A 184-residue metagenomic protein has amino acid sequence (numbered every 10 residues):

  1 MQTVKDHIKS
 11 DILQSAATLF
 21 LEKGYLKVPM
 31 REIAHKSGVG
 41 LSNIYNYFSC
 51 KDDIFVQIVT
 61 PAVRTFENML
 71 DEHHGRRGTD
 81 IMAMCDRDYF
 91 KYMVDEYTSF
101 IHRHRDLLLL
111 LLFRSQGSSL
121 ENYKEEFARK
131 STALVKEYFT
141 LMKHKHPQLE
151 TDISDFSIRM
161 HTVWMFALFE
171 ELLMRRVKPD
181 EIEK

Functional and structural regions predicted by a protein language model:
M1-V4: N-terminal intrinsically disordered/low-complexity leader segments
D11, S15, L19-Q57: Helix-turn-helix
M30, T60-E67, E72: Short, basic, alpha-helical segments at the C-terminal edge of helix-turn-helix-like DNA-binding modules
V56-A62, Y123: Alpha-helical DNA-contacting segments of helix-turn-helix folds
Q57, E72-R103: Hydrophobic alpha-helical connector segments
H74, D95-S118, E171: Amphipathic alpha-helical segments used for helix-helix packing
S99-R103, S118-H144, F156-V163: Amphipathic alpha-helical packing segments from all-alpha helical-bundle domains
L109, F139-K184: Hydrophobic/aromatic-rich alpha-helical bundle segments in the mid-to-C-terminal region
